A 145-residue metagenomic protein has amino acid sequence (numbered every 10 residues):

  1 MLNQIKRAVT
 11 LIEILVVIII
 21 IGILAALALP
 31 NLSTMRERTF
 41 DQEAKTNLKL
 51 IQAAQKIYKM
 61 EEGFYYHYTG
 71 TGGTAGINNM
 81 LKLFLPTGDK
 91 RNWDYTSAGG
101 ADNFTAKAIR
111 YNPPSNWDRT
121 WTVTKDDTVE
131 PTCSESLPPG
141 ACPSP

Functional and structural regions predicted by a protein language model:
M1-I5, T34, E43, T105-A108 (+1 more regions): Generic N-terminal leader/processing signal
L2-L32, R36: N-terminal single-pass transmembrane signal-anchor helix
V9, E13, L27, T46 (+2 more regions): Intrinsic-disorder/low-complexity peptide segments enriched for small residues
N31-L48: Aliphatic-rich helix starts adjacent to a transmembrane/signal segment
A53: Catalytic phosphate/metal-binding cores of nucleic-acid and nucleotide-processing enzymes, i.e., regions that mediate
I57-P145: Periplasmic/extracellular, small/polar-rich flexible segments of pilin-like filament-forming proteins
